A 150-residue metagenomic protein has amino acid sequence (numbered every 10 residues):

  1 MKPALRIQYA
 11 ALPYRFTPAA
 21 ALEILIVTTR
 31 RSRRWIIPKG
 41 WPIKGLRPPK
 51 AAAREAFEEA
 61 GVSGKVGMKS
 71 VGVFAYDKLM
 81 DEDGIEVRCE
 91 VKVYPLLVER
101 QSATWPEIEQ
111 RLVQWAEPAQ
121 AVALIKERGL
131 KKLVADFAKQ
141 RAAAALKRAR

Functional and structural regions predicted by a protein language model:
M1-P38: N-terminal strand-loop-strand
M1-R6, Y14-F16, Y76-D77, D81 (+3 more regions): Class I (Rossmann-like) S-adenosyl-L-methionine-dependent methyltransferase catalytic domain, capturing the SAM-binding
I7-Y9, L22, C89-K92, R111: Change "...and in nucleic-acid phosphodiester-cleaving endonucleases..." to "...and in nucleic-acid processing enzymes
P18-A20, R31-R34, I43-K44, V73-D77 (+1 more regions): Short, charged/polar surface micro-motifs in flexible loops or helix N-caps
I36, R88, W115: Short aromatic/basic micro-patch
I37-V71: The catalytic Nudix box helix
G61-S102: Active-site segment of metal-dependent pyrophosphate-handling enzymes, primarily the Nudix hydrolase catalytic core
V91-A135: NUDIX/MutT-family hydrolases
